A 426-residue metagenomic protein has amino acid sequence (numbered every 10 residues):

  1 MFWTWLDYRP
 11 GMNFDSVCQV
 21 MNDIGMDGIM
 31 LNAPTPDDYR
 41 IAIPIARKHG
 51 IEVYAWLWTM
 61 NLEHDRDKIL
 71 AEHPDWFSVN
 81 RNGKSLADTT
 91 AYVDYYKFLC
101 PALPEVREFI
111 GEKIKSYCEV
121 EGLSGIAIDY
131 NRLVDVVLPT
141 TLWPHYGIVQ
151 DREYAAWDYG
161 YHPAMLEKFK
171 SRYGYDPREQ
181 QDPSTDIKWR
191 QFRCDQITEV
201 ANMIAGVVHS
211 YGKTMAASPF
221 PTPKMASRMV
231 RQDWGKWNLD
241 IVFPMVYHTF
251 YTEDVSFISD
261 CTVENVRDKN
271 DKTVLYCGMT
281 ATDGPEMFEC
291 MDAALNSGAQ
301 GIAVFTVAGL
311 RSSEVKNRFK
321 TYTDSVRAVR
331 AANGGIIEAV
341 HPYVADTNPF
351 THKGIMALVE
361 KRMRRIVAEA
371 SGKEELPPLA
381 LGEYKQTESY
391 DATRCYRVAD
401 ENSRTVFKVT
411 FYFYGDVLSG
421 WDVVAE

Functional and structural regions predicted by a protein language model:
M1-D15, P219: Boundary/entry segment of secreted carbohydrate-active catalytic domains
W5, M26-A33, Y92-E108, D186-Q196 (+2 more regions): The substrate-binding groove and active-site-proximal loops of carbohydrate-active enzymes, especially glycoside
G11-D38, V120-E121, L239-I241, S297 (+1 more regions): Catalytic domains of carbohydrate-active enzymes, especially glycoside hydrolases
Y54-C118: Active-site-adjacent "subsite" loops/lids of carbohydrate-active enzymes
L62-T90, N131-R178: Aromatic- and acidic-residue-enriched segments that line the glycan-binding/catalytic groove of carbohydrate-active
A127, Y173, K188-R228, T273-D283: Aromatic-lined carbohydrate-recognition surfaces of secreted/lumenal glycan-active proteins
V136, T214-T252: Substrate-binding cleft/loops of secretory-pathway carbohydrate-active enzymes
P244-V255, D271-I336: Substrate-binding cleft of secreted/luminal carbohydrate-active enzymes
